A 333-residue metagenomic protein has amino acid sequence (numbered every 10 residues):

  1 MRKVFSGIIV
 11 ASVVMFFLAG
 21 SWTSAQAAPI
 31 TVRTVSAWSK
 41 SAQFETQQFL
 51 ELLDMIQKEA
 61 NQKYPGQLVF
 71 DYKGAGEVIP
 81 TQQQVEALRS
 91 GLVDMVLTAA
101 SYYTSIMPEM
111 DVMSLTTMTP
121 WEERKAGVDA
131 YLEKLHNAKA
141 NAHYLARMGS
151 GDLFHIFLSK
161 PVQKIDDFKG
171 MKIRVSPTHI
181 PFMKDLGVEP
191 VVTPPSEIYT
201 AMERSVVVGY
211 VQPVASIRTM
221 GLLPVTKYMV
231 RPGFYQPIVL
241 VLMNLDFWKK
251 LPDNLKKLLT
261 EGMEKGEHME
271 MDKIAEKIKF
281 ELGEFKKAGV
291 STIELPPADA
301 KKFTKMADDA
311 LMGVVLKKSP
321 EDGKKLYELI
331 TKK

Functional and structural regions predicted by a protein language model:
M1-A11: Bacterial N-terminal signal peptides that target proteins for export
I9, G20-S21, L251: Prokaryotic Sec-type signal peptides and long signal-anchor helices with extended Leu/Ile/Val-rich h-regions
S12-V13, Q43: Alpha-helical transmembrane segments and their juxtamembrane interfaces
M15-A25: C-terminal segment of classical bacterial N-terminal signal peptides
A27-M118, E122, N137-A138, A142-K333: N-terminal secretory/targeting leader peptides
K125-A138: Signature of the catalytic double-stranded beta-helix
